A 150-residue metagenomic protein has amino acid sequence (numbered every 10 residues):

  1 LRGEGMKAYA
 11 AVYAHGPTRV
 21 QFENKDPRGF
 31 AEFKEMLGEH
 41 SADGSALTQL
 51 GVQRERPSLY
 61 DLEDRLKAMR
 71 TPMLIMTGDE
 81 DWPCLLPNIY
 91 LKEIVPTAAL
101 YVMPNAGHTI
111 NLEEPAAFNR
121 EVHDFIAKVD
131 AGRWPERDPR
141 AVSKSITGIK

Functional and structural regions predicted by a protein language model:
G3-R65: Conserved alpha/beta-hydrolase catalytic His-Asp/Glu region
K34, E93-I94: Alpha-helical structural signal in soluble globular domains
E63, I89-Y90, A116: Active-site phosphate/pyrophosphate- and oxyanion-stabilizing loops and adjacent acidic/basic residues in soluble
M69, I75-T77: Short beta-strand/loop motif that positions the catalytic acidic residue of the alpha/beta-hydrolase fold
W82-P87: Conserved alpha/beta-hydrolase "acid-adjacent" motif
T97-K150: Catalytic active-site module of serine/aspartate enzymes centered on a nucleophile-bearing elbow/loop
